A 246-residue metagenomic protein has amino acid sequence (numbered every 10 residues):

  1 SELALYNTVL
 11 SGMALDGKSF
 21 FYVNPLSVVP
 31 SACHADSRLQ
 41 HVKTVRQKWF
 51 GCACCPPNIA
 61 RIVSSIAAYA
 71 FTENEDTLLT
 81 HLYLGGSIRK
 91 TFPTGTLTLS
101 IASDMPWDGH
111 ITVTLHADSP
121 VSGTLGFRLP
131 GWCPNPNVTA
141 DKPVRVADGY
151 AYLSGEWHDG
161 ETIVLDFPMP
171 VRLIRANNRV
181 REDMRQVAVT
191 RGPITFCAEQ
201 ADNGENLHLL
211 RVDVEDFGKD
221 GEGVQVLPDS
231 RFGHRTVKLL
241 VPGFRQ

Functional and structural regions predicted by a protein language model:
E2-N7, G12-H116, V146, H158 (+1 more regions): C-terminal beta-rich recognition modules with glycine/proline-rich loops and embedded aromatic residues
G85, P93, P130-W132, A140-P143: Change "in extracellular beta-sheet-rich domains … of secreted and cell-surface proteins" to "in beta-sheet-rich domains
S103, L115-S119, R128-G131, G155: Non-cytosolic beta-sheet module surface loops
T114, R128, T139, S154 (+1 more regions): Beta-strand residues in well-ordered beta-sheet regions across diverse protein folds
P120-A140: Beta-strand-rich binding/interaction modules
C133-S154, R172-R179: Solvent-exposed beta-strand/loop surfaces of large extracellular or lumenal domains
